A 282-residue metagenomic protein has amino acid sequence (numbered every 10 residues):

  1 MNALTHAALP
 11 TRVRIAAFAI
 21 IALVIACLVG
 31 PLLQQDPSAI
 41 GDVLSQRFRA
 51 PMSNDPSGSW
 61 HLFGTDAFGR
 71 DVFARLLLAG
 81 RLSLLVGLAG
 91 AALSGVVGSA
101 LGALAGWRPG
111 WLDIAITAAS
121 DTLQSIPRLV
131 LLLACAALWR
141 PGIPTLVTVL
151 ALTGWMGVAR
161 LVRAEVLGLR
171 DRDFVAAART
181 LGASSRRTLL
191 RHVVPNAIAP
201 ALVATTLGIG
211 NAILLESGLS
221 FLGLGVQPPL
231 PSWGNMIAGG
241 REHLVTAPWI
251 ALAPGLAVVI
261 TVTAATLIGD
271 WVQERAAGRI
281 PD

Functional and structural regions predicted by a protein language model:
M1-G95, S99, A103-L104, W111-A118 (+4 more regions): Gly/Trp-centered helix-boundary motif
L23-C27, A136-A137, L150-M156, L207 (+1 more regions): Alpha-helical transmembrane segments of multi-pass membrane proteins
L62, D66, L93-G98, A103-W107 (+4 more regions): Generic hydrophobic transmembrane alpha-helix motif, especially the helices
V72-A79, L84, A119, I126 (+6 more regions): Short hydrophobic alpha-helical segments within the ABC transporter permease transmembrane module
R81-V97, A136, R186-G218, A265: Transmembrane alpha-helices
Q124, C135-L138, E165-V166, L215-V258 (+1 more regions): Glycine-rich helix-loop "coupling/hinge" segments at transmembrane-helix boundaries in multipass transporters
